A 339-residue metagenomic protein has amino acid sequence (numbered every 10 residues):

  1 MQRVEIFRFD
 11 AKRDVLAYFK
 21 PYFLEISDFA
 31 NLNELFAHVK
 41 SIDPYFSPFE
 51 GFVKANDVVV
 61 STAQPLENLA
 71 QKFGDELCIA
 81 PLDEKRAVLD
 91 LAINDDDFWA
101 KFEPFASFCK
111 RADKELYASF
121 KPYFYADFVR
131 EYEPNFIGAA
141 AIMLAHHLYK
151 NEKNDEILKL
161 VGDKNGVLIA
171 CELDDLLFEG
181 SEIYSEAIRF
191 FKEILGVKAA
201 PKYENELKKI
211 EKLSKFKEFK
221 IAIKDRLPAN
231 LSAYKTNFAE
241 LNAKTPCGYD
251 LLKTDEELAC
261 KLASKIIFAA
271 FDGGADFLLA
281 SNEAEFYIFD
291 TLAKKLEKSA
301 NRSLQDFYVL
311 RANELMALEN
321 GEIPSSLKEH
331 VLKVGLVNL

Functional and structural regions predicted by a protein language model:
Q2-Y45, E103-L339: Iron-sulfur cluster-binding electron-transfer modules in prokaryotic oxidoreductases
L24-D28, T62-K72: A short, sequence-level motif marking secondary-structure junctions
F49-Q64: Short acidic beta-strand-loop surface patches of small beta-rich interaction domains
L66-K110: Ubiquitin system architectures
